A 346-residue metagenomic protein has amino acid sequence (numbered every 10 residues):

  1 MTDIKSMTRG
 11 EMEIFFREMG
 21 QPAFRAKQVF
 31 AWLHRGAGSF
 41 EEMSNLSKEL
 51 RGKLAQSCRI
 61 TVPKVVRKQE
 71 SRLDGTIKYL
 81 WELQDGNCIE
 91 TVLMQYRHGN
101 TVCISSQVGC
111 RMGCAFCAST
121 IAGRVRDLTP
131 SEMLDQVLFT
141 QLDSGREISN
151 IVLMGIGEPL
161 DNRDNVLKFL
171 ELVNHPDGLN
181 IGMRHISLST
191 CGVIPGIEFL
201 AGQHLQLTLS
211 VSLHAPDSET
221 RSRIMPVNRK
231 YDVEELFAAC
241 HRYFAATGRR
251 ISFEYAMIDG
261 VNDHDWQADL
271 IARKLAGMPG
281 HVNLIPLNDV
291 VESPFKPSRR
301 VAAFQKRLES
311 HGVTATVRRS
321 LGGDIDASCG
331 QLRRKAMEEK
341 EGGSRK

Functional and structural regions predicted by a protein language model:
M1-I89, H241-R250, Y255-K346: Auxiliary Fe-S-binding modules of radical SAM enzymes
S71, S105-S106, S119, S189 (+1 more regions): Short linear Ser/Thr-Pro motifs
I77, I89, N100-I104, M112 (+1 more regions): Generic beta-strand structural signal
D85-G99: P-loop NTP-binding catalytic core
Q95-E132: Canonical Radical SAM [4Fe-4S] cluster-binding loop centered on the CxxxCxxC motif and its immediate flanking residues
I121-N150: Conserved alpha-helical substructure of the radical SAM core
F139-A315: Conserved AdoMet/S-adenosylmethionine-binding subsite of the radical SAM
